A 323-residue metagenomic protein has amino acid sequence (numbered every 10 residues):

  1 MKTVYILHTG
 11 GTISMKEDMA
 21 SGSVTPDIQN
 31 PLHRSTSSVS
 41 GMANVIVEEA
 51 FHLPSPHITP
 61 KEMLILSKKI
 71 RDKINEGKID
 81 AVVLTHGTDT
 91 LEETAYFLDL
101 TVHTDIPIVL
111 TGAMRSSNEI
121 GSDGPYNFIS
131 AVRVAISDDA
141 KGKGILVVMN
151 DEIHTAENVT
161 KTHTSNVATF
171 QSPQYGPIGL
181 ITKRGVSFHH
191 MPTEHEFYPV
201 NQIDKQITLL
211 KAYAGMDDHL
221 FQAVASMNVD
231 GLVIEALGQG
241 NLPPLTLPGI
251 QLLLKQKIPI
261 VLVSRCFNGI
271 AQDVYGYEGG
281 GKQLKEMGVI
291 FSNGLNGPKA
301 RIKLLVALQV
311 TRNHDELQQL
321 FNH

Functional and structural regions predicted by a protein language model:
M1-D72, N268, F291: ATP/NTP phosphate-donor binding region
K2, I6-M19, N30-V39, T155-I234 (+2 more regions): Accessory alpha-helical/coil subdomains and C-terminal extensions that flank or cap enzyme catalytic cores
A20-I28, Y96-I108, G124-S130, K161-V167 (+1 more regions): A glycine- and small-aliphatic-rich helix-loop capping segment at beta-alpha/alpha-beta transitions that lines
E76-L91, M227-Q239: Short acidic, glycine-rich surface-loop motifs adjacent to enzyme active sites
L84-I106, L242-Q251: Short Gly/Thr/Asp-enriched flexible loops that form oxyanion-binding sites at enzyme active sites
A95-Y126, R133-I136, L254-S264: Short, acidic/small-residue loops that bind anionic groups at enzyme active sites
L110-I181: Internal gly/pro-rich beta-alpha loop/helix module that stabilizes soluble enzyme cofactors or their anionic handles
P244-H323: ATP/nucleoside-binding phosphotransfer catalytic cores, i.e., glycine-rich phosphate-binding loops
